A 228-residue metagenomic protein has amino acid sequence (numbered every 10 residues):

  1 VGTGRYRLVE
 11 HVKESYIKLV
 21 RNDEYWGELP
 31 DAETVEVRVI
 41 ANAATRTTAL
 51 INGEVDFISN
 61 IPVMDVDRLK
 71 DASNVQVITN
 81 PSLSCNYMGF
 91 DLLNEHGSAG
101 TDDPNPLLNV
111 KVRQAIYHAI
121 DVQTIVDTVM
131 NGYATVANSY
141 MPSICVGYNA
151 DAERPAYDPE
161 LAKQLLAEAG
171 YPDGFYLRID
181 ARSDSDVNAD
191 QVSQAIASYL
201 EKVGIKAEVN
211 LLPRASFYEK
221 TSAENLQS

Functional and structural regions predicted by a protein language model:
V1, R5-V129, T135, C145-S228: Extracytoplasmic/periplasmic ligand-capture domains
S139-M141: Flexible hinge/switch segments at interdomain interfaces of large molecular machines
